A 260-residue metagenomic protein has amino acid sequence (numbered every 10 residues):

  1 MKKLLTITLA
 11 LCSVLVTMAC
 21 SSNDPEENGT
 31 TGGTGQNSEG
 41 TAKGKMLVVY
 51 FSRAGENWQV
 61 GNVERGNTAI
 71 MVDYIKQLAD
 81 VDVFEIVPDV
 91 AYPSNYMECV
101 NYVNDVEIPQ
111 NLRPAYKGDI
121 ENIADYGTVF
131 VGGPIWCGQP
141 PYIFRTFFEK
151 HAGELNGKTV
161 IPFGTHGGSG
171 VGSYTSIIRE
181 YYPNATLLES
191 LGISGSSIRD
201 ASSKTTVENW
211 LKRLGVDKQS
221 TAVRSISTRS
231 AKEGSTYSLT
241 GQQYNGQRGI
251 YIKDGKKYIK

Functional and structural regions predicted by a protein language model:
M1, L11, C20, T221-V223 (+2 more regions): Terminal processing/anchoring signals of secreted or surface-associated proteins and related intramolecular
M1-T30: Bacterial Sec-dependent N-terminal signal peptides
E26-Y126, K212: N-terminal beta1-alpha1-beta2 submodule of the flavodoxin-like/Rossmannoid cofactor-binding fold
L47-Y50, V83-E85, T128-G132, T159-G164 (+1 more regions): Structural recognition of the beta-strand scaffold that forms the well-ordered cores of secreted hydrolase catalytic
P93-P183: Helix-loop-strand module that forms the ligand-binding subsite of alpha/beta enzymes
T186-S220: Glycine-rich phosphate/pyrophosphate-binding loop and the adjoining helix
K218-T240: Residue-level detector of functionally pivotal "anchor" positions at catalytic/ligand-binding pockets or at interdomain
I250-K260: C-terminal tail/sorting-segment detector
